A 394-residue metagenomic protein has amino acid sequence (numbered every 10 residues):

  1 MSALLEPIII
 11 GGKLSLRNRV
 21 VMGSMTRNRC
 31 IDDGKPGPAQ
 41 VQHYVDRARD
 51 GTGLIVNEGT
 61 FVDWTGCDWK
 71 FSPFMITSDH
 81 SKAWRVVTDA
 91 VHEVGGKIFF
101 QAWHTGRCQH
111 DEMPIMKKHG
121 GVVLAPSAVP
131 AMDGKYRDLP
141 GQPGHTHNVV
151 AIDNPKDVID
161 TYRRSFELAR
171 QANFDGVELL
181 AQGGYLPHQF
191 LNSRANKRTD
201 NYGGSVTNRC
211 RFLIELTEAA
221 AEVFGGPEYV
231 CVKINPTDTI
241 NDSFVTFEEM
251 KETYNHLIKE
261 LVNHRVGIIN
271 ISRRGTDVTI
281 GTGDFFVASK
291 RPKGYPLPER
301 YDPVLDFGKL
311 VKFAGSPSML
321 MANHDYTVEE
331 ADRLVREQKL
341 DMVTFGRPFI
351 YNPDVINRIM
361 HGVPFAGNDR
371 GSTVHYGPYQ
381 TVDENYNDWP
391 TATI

Functional and structural regions predicted by a protein language model:
M1-I394: Flavin-dependent oxidoreductase catalytic cores
